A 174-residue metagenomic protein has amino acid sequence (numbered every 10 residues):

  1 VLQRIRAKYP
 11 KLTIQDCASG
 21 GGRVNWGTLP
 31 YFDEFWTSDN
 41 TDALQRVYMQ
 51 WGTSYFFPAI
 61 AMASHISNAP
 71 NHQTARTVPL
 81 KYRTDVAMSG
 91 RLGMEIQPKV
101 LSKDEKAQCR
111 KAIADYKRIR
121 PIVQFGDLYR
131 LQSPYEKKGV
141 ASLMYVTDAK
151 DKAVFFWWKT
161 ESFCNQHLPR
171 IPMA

Functional and structural regions predicted by a protein language model:
V1-K99: Glycan-recognition surfaces
L2-R6, R110-I113, F156: Generic hydrophobic alpha-helical scaffold/packing signal
A7-P10, L80, E105, C109 (+1 more regions): Active-site-proximal structural scaffolding
D16-V24, D104-K106, Y129-K137: A glycine-rich phosphate-binding loop feature that marks nucleotide/adenosyl-phosphate handling sites
D33-W36, K106, M173-A174: Short, low-complexity, polar/charged sequence segments that are solvent-exposed and flexible
K81-Q132: Catalytic cores of secreted or luminal carbohydrate-active enzymes
Y135-M173: Carbohydrate-binding surface patches
